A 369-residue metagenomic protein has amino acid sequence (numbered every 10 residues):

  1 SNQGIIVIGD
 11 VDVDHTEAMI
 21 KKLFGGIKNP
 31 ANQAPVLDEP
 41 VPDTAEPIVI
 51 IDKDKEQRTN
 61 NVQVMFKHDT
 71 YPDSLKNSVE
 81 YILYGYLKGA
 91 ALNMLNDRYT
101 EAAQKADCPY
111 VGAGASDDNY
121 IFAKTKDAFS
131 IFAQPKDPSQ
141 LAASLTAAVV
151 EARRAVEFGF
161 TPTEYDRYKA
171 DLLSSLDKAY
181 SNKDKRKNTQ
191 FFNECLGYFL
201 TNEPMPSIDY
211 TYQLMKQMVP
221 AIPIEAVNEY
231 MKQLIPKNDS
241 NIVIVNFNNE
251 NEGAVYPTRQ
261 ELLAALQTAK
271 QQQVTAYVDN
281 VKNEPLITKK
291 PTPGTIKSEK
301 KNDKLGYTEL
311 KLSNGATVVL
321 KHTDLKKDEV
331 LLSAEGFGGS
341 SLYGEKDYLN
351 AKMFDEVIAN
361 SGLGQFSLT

Functional and structural regions predicted by a protein language model:
S1-D107, L145-T146, F247-T369: His/Glu-rich zincin catalytic helix
S1-I8, R58-V79, Y99-I224, S240-N248 (+2 more regions): M16 family metallopeptidases and their MPP-like homologs
A45-I51, G114-D118, V227-N228: Glycine-rich, charged/polar anion/phosphate-binding loops that engage phosphate groups from diverse ligands
N182, K237, T268-Q272: Surface-exposed polar/charged interaction patches
